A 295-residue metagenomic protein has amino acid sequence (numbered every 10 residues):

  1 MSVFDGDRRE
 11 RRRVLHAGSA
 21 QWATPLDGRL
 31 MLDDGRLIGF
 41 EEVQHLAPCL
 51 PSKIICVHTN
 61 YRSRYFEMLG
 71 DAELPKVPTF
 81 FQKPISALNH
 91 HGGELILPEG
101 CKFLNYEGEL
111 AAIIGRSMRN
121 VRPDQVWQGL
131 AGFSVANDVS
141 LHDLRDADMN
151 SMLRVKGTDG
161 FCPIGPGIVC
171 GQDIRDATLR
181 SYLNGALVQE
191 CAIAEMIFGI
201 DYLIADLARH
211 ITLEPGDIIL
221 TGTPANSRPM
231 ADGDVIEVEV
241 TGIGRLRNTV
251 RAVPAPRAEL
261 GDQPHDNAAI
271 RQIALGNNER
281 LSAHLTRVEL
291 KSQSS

Functional and structural regions predicted by a protein language model:
M1-S52, C56, Y61: Short, low-complexity N-terminal leaders and the immediately following helix N-cap/first helix
S2-V3, Q44, R64, H142-S295: Catalytic-pocket segment enriched in acidic/His residues
G18, P25-G28, I114-S117, L183-G185 (+1 more regions): Short acidic-glycine loop/turn motifs at beta-strand connectors
W22-A23, G132, G165, N248: Glycine-centered structural positions embedded in regular secondary structure
L26, D34-G35, G93, G100 (+2 more regions): Surface loops and adjacent helix of pleckstrin homology
R36-F40, G92-L95, Y202, T221: Short gly/ser/thr-rich secondary-structure transition/capping motifs
P51-D201, H210, P264: Glycine-enriched loop-and-adjacent helix/strand subsegments that border the catalytic/binding cleft of enzyme cores
